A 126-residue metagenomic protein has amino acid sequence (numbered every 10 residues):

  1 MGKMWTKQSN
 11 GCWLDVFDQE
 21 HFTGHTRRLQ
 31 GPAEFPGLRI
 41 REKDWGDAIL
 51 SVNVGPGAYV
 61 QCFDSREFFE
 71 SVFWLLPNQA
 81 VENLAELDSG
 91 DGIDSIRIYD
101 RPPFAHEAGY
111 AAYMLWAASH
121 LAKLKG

Functional and structural regions predicted by a protein language model:
M1-G126: Compact beta-sheet-dominated domain cores in extracellular/mature segments
